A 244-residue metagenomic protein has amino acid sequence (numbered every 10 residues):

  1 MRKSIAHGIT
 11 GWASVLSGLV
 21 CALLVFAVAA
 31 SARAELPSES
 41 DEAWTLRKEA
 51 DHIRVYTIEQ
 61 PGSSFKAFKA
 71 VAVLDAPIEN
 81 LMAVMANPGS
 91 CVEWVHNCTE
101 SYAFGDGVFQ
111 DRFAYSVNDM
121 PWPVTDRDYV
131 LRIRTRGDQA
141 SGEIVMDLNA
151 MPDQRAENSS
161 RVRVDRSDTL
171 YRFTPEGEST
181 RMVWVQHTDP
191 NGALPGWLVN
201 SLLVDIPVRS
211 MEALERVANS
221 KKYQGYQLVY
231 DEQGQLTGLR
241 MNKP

Functional and structural regions predicted by a protein language model:
M1-W12: N-terminal secretory signal peptides that target proteins for export/translocation
S14-A27: Bacterial N-terminal signal peptides
V28-A34: Sec/Tat signal peptide C-region and signal peptidase I cleavage site
A34-P244: Eukaryotic helix-grip
